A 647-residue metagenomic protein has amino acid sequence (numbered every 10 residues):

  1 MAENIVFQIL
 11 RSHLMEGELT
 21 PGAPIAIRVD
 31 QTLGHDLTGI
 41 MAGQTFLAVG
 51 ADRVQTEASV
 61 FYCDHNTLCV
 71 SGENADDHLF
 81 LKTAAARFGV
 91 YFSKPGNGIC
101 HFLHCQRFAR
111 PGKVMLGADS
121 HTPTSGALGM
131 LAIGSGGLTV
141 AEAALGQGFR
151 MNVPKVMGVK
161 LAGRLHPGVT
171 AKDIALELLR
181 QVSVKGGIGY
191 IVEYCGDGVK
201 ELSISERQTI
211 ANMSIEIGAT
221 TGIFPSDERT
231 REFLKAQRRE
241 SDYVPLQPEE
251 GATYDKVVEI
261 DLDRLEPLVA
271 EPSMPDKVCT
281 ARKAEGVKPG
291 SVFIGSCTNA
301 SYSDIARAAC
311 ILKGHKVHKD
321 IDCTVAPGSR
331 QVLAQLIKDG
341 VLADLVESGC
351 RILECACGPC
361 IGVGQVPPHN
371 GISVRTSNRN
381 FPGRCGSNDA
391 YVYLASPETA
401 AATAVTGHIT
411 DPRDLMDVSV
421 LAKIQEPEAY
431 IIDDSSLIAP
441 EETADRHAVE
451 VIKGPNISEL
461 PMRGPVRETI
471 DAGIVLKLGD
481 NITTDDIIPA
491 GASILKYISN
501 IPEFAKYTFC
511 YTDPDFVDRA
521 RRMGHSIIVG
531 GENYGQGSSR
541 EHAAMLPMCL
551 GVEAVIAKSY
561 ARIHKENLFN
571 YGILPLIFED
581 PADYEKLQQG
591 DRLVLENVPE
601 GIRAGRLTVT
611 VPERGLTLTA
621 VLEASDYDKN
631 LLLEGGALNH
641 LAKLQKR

Functional and structural regions predicted by a protein language model:
M1-R647: Fe-S-dependent hydro-lyases/dehydratases of central metabolism
